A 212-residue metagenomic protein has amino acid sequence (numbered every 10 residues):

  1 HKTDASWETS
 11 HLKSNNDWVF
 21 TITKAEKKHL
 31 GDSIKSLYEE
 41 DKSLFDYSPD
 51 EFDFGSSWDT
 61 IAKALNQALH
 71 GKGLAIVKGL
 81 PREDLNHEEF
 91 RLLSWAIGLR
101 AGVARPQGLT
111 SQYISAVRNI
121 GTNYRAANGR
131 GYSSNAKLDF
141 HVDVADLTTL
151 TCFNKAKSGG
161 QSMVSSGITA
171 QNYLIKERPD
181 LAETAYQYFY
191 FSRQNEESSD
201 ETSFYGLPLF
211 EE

Functional and structural regions predicted by a protein language model:
H1-S57, K63, H70, A75 (+2 more regions): Active-site environment of non-heme Fe oxygenases that use a 2-His-1-carboxylate facial triad
L69-H70, L80-R82, N86-R105, Q171-K176: Signature of the catalytic double-stranded beta-helix
V103-I114: A short, surface-exposed interaction/processing loop segment used at functional sites
